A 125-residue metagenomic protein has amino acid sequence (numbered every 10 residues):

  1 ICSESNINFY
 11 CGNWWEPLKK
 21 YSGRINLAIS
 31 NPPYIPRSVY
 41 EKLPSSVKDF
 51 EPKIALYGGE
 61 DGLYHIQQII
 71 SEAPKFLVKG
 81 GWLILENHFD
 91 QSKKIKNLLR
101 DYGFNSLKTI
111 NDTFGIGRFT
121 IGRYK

Functional and structural regions predicted by a protein language model:
I1-Y124: S-adenosylmethionine
